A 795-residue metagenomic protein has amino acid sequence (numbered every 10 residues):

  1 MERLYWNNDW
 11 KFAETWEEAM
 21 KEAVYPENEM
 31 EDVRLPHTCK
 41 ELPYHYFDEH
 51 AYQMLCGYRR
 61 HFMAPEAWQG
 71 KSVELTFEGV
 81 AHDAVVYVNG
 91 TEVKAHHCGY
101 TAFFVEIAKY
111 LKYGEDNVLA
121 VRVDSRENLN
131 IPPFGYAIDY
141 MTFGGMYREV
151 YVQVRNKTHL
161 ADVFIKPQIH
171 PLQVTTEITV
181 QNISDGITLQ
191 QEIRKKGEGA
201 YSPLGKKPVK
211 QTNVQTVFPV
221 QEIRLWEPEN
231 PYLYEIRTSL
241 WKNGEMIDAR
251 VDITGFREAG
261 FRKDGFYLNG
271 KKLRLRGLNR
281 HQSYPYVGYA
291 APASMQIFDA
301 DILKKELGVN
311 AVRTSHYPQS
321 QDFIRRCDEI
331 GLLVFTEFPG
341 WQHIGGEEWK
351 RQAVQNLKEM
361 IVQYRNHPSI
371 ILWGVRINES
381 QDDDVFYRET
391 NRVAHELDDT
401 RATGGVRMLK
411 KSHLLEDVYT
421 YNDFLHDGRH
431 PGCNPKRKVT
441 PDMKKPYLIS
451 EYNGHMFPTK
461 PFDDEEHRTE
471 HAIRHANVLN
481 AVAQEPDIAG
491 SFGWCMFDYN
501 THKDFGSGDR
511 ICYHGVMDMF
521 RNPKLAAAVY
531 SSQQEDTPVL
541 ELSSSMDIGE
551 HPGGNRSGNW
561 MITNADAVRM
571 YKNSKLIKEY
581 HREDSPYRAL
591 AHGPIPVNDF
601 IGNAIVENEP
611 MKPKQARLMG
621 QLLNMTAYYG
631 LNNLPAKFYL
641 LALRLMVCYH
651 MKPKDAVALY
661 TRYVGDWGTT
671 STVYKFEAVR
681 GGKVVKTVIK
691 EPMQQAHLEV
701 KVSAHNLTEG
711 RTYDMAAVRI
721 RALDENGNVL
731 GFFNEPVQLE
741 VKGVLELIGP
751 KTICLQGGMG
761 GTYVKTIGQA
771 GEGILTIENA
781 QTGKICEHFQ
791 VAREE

Functional and structural regions predicted by a protein language model:
M1-P43, R122, E198, A472-L479 (+3 more regions): Accessory carbohydrate-binding/adhesion or oligomerization-edge regions at the termini of glycan-active proteins
R3-W16, T38, E49, Q53-L160 (+6 more regions): Accessory beta-strand-rich segments of carbohydrate-active enzymes
P36-T76, A81-V88, K94-H97, F104 (+7 more regions): Active-site-adjacent substrate/metal-binding segments within catalytic domains of carbohydrate-active enzymes
V88, L172-P208, T216, G558-E579 (+3 more regions): Beta-strand-rich binding/interaction modules
K112-D116, T179-G260: Extended acidic/polar, glycine-enriched regions that form or flank non-catalytic beta-rich accessory modules
T175, D299-K305, A311-N559, S574 (+1 more regions): Substrate-binding/catalytic cleft of secreted carbohydrate-active enzymes, primarily glycoside hydrolases
E177-I178, R237-S239, M561-T563, D714-G731 (+1 more regions): Beta-strand-rich structural segments
I187-Q190, E229-Y234, R556, N564 (+5 more regions): Short flexible loop/turn segments that cap and initiate beta-strands
